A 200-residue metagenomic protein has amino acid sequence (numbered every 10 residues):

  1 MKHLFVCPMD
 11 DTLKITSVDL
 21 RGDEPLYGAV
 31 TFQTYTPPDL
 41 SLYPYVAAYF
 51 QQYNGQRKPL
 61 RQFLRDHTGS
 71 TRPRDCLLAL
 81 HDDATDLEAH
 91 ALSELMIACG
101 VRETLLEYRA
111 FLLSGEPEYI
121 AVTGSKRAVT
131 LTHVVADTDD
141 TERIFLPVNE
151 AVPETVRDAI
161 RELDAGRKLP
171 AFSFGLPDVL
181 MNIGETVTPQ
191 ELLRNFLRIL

Functional and structural regions predicted by a protein language model:
M1-L26: N-terminal basic/disordered segments at the start of proteins
M1-V6, T34-K126, T130-L200: Nucleotide/phosphate-binding catalytic cleft detector across ATP-hydrolyzing and phosphate-transferring enzymes
I15-S17, E24-G28, L87-A91, P117: Generic local-structure boundary detector
G22-V30, T138-E142: Beta-strand initiation motifs
